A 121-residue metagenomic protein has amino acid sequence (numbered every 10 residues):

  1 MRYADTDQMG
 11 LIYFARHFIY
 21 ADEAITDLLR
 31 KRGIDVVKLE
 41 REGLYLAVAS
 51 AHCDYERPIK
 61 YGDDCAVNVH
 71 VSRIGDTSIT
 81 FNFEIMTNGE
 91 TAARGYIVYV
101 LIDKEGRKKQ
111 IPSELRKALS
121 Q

Functional and structural regions predicted by a protein language model:
M1-R2, D54, V98-V100: Generic structural detector for well-ordered beta-strands
M1-V48, K104-Q121: Hot-dog-fold acyl-thioester-processing enzymes
A21, A51, A92-G95: Small side chains
A49-Y55, V67-N68, T80-N82: Short structured motifs
I59-Y61, S72-Q121: HotDog/MaoC-like acyl-thioester-processing domains
